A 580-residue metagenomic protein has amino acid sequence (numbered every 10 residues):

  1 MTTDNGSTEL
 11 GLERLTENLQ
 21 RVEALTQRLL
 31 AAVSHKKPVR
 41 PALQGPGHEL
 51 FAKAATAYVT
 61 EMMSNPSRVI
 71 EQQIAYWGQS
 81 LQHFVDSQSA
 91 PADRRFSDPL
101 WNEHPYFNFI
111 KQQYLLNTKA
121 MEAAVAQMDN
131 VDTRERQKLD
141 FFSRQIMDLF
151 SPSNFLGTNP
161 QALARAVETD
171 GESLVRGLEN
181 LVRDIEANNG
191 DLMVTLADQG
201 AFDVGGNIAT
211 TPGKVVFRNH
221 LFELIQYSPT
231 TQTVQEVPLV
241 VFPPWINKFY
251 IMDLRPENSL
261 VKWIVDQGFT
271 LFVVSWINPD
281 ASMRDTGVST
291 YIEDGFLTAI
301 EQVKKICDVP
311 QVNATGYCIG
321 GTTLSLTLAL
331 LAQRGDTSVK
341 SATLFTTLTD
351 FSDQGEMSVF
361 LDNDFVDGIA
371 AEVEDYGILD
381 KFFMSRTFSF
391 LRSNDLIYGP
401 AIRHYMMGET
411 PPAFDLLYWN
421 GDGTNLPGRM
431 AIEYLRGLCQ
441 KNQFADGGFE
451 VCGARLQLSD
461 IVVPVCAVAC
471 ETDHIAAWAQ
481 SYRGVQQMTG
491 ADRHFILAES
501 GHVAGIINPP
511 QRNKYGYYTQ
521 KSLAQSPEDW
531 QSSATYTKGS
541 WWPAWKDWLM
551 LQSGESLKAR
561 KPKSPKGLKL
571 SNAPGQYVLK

Functional and structural regions predicted by a protein language model:
M1-E223, V234-Q235, F272, G484 (+4 more regions): Amphipathic, low-complexity, repeat-rich surface-exposed segments
N130-A164, K305, V309, T327-A431 (+1 more regions): Alpha/beta-hydrolase-fold enzymes
V234-W245: Short beta-strand element of the alpha/beta-hydrolase
D253-L271: Short amphipathic alpha-helix adjacent to the substrate-entry channel of hydrolases
M283-C307: Alpha/beta-hydrolase active-site loop
I300-G320: Alpha/beta-hydrolase fold nucleophile elbow
A467-A469, D473: Short beta-strand/loop motif that positions the catalytic acidic residue of the alpha/beta-hydrolase fold
A477-Q487: Short alpha-helix in the alpha/beta-hydrolase fold that links the catalytic acid
